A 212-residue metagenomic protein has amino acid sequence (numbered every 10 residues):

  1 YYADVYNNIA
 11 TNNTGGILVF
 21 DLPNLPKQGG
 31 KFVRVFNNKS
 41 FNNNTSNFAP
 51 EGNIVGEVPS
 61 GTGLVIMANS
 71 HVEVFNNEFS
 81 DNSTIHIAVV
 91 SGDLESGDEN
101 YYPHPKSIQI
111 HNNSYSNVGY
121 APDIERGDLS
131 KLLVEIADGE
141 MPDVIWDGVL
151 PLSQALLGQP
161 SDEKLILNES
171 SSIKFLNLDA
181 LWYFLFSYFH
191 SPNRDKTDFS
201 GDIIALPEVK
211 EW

Functional and structural regions predicted by a protein language model:
Y1-A3, A10, T14-D21, N44-E51 (+2 more regions): Short glycine/acidic-rich loop motifs that flank beta-strands on beta-rich extracellular proteins
Y1-G15, G29-N44, H71-D81, P103-N117: Right-handed parallel beta-helix
D21-P26, G61-L64, D98-E99: Short, recurring structural edge motifs at helix starts
P26-G29, I54, D98-H104: Short consensus segments that form the blades of beta-propeller domains, in both extracellular/periplasmic
A88, E95-G97: Short, solvent-exposed loop/turn segments at secondary-structure junctions
E95, P103-W212: Acidic, glycine- and Ser/Thr-rich low-complexity intrinsically disordered tracts in extracellular/secreted proteins
